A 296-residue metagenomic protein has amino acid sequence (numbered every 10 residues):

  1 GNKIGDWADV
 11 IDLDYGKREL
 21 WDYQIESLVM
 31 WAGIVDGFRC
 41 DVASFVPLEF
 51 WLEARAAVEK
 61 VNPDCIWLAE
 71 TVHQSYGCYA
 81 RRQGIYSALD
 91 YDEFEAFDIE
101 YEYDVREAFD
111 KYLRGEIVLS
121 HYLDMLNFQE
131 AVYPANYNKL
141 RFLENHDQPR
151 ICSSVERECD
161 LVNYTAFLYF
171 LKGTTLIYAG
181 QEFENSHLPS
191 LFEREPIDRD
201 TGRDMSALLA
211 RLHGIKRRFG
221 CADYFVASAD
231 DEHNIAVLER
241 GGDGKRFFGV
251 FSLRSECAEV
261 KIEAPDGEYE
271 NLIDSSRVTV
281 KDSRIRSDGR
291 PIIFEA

Functional and structural regions predicted by a protein language model:
G1-A32, E53-K60, G77-C78: Substrate-binding/active-site clefts of carbohydrate-active enzymes
W7-W21, D36-F45, A108-E116, N145-R157 (+1 more regions): The substrate-binding groove and active-site-proximal loops of carbohydrate-active enzymes, especially glycoside
W31, C40, W67, H146 (+5 more regions): Conserved, mostly hydrophobic/aromatic
D41-A135, K139, F167, E184-G220 (+2 more regions): Active-site-proximal helices and loops of the catalytic beta/alpha 8
L176-F183: Short acidic/histidine-rich active-site segments
A222-K245: Surface beta-strand/loop "capping" patches
K245-L253: Short, well-ordered beta-strand segments enriched in hydrophobic/aromatic residues
V280-A296: C-terminal beta-strand-rich structural cap/linker in extracellular carbohydrate-active enzymes
